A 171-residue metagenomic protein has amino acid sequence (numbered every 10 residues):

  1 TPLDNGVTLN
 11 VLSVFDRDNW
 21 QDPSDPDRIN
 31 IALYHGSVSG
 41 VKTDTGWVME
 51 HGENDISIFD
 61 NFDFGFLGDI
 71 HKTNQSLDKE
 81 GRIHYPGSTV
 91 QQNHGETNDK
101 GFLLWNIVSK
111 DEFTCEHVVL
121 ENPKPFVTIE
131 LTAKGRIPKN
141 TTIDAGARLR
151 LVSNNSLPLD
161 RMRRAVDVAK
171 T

Functional and structural regions predicted by a protein language model:
T1-H84: His/Asp/Glu-rich metal-coordinating catalytic cores of metallo-dependent phosphodiesterases/hydrolases acting on
L12-D18, T89, T132-R136, S156-L157: Short beta->alpha connector loops
I29, D99-K100, G146-R148: Short, surface-exposed beta-edge/turn micro-motifs
S37, K72, V90-Q91, S156-P158: Short, glycine-/Ser/Thr-/acidic-enriched flexible segments
V41, H94, P158-M162: Short active-site-adjacent structural elements
N54-I58, G101, A165: A general structural detector for well-ordered alpha-helical segments in enzyme core domains, enriched
G68-A133: A conserved active-site cap/scaffold subdomain adjacent to cofactor or substrate pockets
I107-T171: Accessory, non-catalytic peripheral segments of nucleic-acid enzymes
